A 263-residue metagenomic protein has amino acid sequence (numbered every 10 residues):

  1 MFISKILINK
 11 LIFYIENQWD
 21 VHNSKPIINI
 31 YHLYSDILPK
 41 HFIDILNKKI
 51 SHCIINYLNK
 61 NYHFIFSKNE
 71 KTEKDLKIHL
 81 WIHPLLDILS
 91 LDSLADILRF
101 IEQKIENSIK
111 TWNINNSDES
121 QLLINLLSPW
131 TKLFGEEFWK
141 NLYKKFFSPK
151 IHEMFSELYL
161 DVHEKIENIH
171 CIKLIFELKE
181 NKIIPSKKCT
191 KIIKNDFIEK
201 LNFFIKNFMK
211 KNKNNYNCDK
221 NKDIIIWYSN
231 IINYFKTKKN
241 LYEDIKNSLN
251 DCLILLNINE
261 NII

Functional and structural regions predicted by a protein language model:
M1-I263: Extended alpha-helical scaffold/tether regions of large eukaryotic proteins that assemble membrane-trafficking
